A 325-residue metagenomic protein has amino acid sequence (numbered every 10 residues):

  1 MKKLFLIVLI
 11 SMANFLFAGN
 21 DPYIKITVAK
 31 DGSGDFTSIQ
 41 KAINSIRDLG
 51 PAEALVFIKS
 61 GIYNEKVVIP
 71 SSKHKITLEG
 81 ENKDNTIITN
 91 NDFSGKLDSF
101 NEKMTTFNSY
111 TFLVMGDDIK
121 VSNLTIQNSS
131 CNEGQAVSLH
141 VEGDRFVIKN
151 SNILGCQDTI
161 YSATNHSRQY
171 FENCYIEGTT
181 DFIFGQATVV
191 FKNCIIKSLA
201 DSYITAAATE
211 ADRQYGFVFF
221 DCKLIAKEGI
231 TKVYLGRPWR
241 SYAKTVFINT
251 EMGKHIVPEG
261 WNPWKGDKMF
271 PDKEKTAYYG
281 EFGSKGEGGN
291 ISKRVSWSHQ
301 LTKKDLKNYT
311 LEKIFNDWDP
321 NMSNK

Functional and structural regions predicted by a protein language model:
L4-A13: Sec-dependent N-terminal signal peptides
A13-N14, G134: Single-residue recognition of alpha-helix boundary sites
L16-A18: Boundary at the C-terminal end of the N-terminal hydrophobic targeting segment
N20-K325: Sequence-level preference for short, compositionally simple segments enriched in small aliphatic or small polar residues
